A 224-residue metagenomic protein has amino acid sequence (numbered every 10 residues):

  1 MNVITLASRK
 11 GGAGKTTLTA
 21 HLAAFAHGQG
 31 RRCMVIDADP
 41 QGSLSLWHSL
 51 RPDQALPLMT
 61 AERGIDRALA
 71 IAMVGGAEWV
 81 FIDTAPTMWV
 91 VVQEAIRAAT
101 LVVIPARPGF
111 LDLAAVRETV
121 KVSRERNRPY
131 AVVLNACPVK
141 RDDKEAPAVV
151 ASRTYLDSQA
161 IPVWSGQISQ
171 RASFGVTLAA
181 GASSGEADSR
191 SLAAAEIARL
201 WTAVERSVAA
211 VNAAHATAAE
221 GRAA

Functional and structural regions predicted by a protein language model:
N2-R9, A13, A24-Q93, K144 (+3 more regions): P-loop/Walker-type NTP enzyme "switch/lid" segment
T17-L18: Hydrophobic positions on the alpha1 helix immediately C-terminal to the Walker A/P-loop
V35, I82, I104, V132-L134: Structural beta-sheet core signal
W89-F110: Inter-motif core of Ras-like GTPase G domains
R107, A131-P147, G166-T177: G-domain G4 guanine-recognition motif of GTPases
A114-V132: Conserved C-terminal guanine-recognition region of P-loop GTPase G domains, centered on the G4
V116-R117, E145-R153: Charged helix-capping and loop-helix junction motifs
S152-S183: Beta-strand-loop-alpha "switch" segments that mediate conformational coupling across diverse proteins
